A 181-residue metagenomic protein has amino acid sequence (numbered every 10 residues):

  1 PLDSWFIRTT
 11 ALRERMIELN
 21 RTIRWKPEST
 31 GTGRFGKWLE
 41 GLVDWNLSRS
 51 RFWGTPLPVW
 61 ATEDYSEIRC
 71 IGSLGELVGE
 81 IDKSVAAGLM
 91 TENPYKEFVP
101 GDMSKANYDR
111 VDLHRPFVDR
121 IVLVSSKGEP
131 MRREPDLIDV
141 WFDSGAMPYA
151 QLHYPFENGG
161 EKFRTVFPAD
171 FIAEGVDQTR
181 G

Functional and structural regions predicted by a protein language model:
P1-G181: Structured secondary-structure scaffolds
